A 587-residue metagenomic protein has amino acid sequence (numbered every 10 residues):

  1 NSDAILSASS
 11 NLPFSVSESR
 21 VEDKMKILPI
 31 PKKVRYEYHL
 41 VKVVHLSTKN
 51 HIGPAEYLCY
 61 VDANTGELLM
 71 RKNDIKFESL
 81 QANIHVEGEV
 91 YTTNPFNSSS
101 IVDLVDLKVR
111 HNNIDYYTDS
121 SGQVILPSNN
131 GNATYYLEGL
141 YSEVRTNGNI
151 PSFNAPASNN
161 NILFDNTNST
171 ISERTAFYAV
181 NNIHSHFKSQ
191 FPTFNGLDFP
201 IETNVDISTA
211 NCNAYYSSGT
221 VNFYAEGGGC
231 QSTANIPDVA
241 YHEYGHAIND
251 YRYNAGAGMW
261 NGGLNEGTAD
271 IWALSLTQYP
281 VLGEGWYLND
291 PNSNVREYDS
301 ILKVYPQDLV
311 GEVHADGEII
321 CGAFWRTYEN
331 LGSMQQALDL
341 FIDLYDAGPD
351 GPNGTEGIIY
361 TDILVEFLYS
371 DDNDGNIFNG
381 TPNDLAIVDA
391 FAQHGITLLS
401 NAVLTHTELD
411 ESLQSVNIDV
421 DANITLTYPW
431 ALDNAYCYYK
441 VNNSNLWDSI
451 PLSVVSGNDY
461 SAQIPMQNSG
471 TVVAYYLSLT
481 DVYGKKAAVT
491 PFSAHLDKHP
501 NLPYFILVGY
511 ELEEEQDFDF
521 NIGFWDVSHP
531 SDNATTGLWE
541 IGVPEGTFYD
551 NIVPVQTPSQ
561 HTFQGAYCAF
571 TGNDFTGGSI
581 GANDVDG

Functional and structural regions predicted by a protein language model:
N1-D103, R110, Y117, K188 (+1 more regions): Segments that shape or occlude catalytic/ligand-binding pockets
L40-K42, A133, I363, T471-L477: Exposed beta-strand face motif in extracellular beta-rich ectodomains
T48, L137-Y141, L479-Y483: Surface-exposed loop/turn motifs at beta-strand-loop junctions within extracellular Ig-like and Fibronectin type III
N112-Y135, G139, N147-P151, S456-Y460: Glycine-centered loop-to-beta-strand initiation motif
S142-S158, K486-A494: Edge beta-strands of extracellular beta-sandwich domains
P151, P156-A402: Extracellular protease catalytic domains of secreted zymogens
I387-V527, S531-W539: Glycan-association/targeting regions that enable binding to alpha-glucans and other polysaccharides
E511-V585: Extracellular glycan-recognition surfaces and repeat-rich motifs
